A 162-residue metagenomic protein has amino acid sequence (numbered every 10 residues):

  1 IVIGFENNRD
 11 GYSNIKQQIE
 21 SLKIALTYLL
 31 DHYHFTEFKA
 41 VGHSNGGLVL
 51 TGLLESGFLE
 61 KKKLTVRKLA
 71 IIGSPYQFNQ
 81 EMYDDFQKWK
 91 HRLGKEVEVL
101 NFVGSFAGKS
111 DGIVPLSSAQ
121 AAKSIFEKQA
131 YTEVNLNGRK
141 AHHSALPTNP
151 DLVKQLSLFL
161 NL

Functional and structural regions predicted by a protein language model:
I1-V41, G47-L162: Lipid deacylating catalytic domains
